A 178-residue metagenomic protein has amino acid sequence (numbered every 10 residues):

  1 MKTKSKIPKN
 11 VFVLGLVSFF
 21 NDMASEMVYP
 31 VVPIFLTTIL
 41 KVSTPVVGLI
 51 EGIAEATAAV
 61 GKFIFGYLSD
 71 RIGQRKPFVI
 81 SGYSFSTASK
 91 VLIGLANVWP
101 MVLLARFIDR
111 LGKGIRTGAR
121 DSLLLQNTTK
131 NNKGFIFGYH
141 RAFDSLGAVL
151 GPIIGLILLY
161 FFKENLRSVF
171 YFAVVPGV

Functional and structural regions predicted by a protein language model:
K2-A59: Helix-loop boundary and gating motifs at the non-cytosolic
P33, L150-L159: Small-residue (Gly/Pro/Ala) motifs that create kinks and tight helix-helix packing interfaces
E55-F63, A148-V149: Residue-level signature of mid-helix packing/kink "hotspots" within the transmembrane helices of 12-pass Major
G61-G73, L159: Helix-to-loop junctions at the C-terminal end of transmembrane segments in multipass secondary transporters
P77-L92, V174: Structural signature of the two symmetry-related core transmembrane helices
L92-R106: Helix-loop junctions at membrane interfaces in 12-TM secondary transporters
A105-L146: Cytoplasmic helix-loop-helix junction between adjacent transmembrane helices in 12-TM secondary transporters
R167-V178: Symmetry-related core transmembrane helices of the 12-TM Major Facilitator Superfamily/SLC fold
